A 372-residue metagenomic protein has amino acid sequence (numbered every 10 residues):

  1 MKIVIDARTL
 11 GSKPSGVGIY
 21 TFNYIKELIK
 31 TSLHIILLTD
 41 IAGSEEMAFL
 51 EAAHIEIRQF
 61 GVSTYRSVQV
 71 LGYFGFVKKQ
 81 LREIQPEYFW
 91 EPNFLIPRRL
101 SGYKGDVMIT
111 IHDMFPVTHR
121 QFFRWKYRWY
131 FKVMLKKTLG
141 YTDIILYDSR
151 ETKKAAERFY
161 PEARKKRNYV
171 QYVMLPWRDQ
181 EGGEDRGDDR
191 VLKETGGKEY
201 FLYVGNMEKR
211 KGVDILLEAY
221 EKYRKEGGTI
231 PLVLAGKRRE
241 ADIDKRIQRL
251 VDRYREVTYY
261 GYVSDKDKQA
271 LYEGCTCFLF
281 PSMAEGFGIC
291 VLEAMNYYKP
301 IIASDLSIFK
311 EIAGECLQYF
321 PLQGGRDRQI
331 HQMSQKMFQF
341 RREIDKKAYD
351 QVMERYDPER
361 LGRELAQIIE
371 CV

Functional and structural regions predicted by a protein language model:
M1-V372: Carbohydrate transferase catalytic cores enriched for Leloir-type hexosyltransferases
